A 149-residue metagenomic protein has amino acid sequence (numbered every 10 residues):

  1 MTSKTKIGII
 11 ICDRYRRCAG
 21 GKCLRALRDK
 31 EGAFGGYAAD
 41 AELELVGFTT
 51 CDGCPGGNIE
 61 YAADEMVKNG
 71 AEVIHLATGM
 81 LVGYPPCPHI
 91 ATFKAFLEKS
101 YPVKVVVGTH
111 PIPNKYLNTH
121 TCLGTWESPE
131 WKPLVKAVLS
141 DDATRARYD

Functional and structural regions predicted by a protein language model:
M1-M66, P86-H89, V103, L117-P133 (+1 more regions): Conserved mixed alpha/beta catalytic, RNA-binding, or beta-rich assembly cores of soluble enzyme, regulatory
I59-A95: Mid-chain, well-packed structural core segment of small domains
V73, E98, R147-Y148: Long, compositionally biased, glycine/small-hydrophobic-enriched stretches that function as flexible linkers, tethers
T78-V82, T109-N114: Short beta-alpha junction loops
L97-K104: Alpha-helix-loop-beta-strand connector modules within alpha/beta enzyme cores
